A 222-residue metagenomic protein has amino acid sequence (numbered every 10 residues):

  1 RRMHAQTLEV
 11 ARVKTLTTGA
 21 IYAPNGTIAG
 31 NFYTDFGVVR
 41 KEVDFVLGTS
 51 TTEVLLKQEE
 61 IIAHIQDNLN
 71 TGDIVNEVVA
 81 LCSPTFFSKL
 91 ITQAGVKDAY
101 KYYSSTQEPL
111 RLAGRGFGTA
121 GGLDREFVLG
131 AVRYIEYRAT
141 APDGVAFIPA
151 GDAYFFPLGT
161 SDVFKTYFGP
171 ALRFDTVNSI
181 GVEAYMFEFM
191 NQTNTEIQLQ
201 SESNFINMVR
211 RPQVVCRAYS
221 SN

Functional and structural regions predicted by a protein language model:
H4-R12, I91, G95: Hydrophobic/aromatic-lined pockets within catalytic cores
Q6, V10, G72, N191-T193: Amphipathic alpha-helical interaction segments
T7-N25: Short, glycine/acidic-rich hinge or "gate" loops at secondary-structure transitions that mediate conformational
T18-G19, N70-I74, G122, A131: Glycine-centered secondary-structure boundary/capping sites
I21, I28, I61-I65, I74 (+6 more regions): Weak global preference for isoleucine
G26-S104: Extended, solvent-exposed, turn-rich assembly/linker loops in the middle of proteins
V46, K97-N222: Sequence/fold signature of self-assembling virion shell proteins
